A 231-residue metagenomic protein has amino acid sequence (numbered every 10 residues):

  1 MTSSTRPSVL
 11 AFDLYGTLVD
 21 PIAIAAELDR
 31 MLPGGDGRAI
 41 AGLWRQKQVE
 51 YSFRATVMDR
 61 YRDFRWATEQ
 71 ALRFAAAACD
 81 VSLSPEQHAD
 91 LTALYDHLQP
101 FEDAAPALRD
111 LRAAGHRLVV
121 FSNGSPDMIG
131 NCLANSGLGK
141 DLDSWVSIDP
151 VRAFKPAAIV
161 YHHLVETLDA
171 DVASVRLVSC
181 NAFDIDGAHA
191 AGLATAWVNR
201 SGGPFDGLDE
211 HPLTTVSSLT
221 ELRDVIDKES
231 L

Functional and structural regions predicted by a protein language model:
T2-Q46: Active-site neighborhood of HAD-like aspartate-dependent phosphohydrolases
T2-V9, R109, F121, S125-P126 (+1 more regions): Asp-based, Mg2+/Mn2+-dependent phosphohydrolase catalytic module
I24, I40, Q87, L138-D141: Hydrophobic side chains within well-formed alpha-helices
A25-L28, W44-Q48, T68, L91-Y95 (+1 more regions): Hydrophobic alpha-helical core bundles mediating ligand binding, dimerization, or RNAP-core interactions
E27, L43, Q70-F74, D90 (+5 more regions): Alpha-helical elements of Rossmann-like donor-binding domains used by nucleotide-donor carbohydrate transfer enzymes
L32-G37, A78-L83, A113, G137-D141 (+1 more regions): Short helix-capping segments at alpha-helix termini
R38, S52-A89: A metal-dependent, Asp-based hydrolase signature
R65-W66, L83-V120, G130, A158: Short, acidic loop-to-helix structural element flanking the phosphoryl-transfer center in phosphate-processing enzymes
